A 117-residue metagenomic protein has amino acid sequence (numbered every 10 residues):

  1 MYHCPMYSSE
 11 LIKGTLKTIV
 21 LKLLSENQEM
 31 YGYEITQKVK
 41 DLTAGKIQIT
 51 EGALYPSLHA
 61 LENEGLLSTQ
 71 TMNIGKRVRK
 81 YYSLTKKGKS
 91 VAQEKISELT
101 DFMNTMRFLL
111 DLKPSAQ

Functional and structural regions predicted by a protein language model:
M1-S9: Short, Lys/Arg-enriched N-terminal segment that forms or immediately precedes the first helix of a structured domain
Y2-H3, S90-Q117: Amphipathic alpha-helical dimerization/coiled-coil segments that flank or bridge DNA-binding/regulatory modules
S9-E10, L58, L66, A116-Q117: Short, contiguous hydrophobic alpha-helices characteristic of membrane insertion segments
E10-A53: N-terminal helix-turn-helix DNA-binding core of bacterial DNA-binding proteins
L54-L61: Basic amphipathic alpha-helical segments that dock to polyanions
E62-V78, S83: Beta-hairpin "wing" of winged helix-turn-helix
R77-I96: Basic, amphipathic "hinge/linker" alpha-helix immediately C-terminal to the N-terminal HTH DNA-binding motif
